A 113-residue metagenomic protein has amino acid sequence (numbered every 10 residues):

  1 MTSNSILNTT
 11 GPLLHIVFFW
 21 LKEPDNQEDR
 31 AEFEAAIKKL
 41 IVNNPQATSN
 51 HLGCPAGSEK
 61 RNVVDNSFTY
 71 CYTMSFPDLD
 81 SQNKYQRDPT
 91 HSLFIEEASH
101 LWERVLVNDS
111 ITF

Functional and structural regions predicted by a protein language model:
M1-T69, T73, P77-K84, I111-F113: Short S/T/G/P-rich N-terminal loop/turn motif that feeds into the first structured element of a domain
Q46-A47, H91, R104: A general structural signal for well-ordered secondary-structure junctions
L79-S99: C-terminal structural segments of small proteins and small subunits
E97-F113: Charge-dense polyanion-binding interfaces
